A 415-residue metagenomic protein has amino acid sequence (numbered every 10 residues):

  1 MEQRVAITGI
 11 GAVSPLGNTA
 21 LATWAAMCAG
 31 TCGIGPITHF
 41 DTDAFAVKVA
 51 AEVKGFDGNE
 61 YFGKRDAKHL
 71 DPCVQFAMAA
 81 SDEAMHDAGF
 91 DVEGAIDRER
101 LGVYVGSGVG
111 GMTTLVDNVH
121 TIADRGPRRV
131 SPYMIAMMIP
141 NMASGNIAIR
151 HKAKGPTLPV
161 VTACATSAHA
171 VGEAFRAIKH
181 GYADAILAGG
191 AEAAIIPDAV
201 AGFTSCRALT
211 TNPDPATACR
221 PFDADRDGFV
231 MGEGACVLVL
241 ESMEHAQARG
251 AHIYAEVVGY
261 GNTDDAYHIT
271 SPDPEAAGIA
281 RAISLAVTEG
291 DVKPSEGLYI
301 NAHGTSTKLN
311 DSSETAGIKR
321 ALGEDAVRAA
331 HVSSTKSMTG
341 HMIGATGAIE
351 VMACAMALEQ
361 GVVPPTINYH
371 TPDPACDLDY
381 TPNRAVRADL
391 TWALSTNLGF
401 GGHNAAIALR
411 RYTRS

Functional and structural regions predicted by a protein language model:
M1-D66, E244-E256, M352-T366, R410-S415: ACP-dependent fatty acid/polyketide chain-elongation machinery
R4-T8, T31-G35, D214-G290, L298-Y299 (+1 more regions): Condensing-enzyme catalytic core mediating Claisen C-C bond formation in acyl metabolism
I7, A20-T23, C28-A163, A191-V200 (+1 more regions): Conserved beta-ketoacyl condensing-enzyme motif
L21-A26, M112-P127, A177-H180, V200-P213 (+4 more regions): A glycine- and small-aliphatic-rich helix-loop capping segment at beta-alpha/alpha-beta transitions that lines
A77-F90, P140-S144, A148-E192, V230-A251 (+2 more regions): Active-site-proximal alpha-helical scaffold in enzymes
A84-D97, A246-I253, I283-Y299, A321-A326: Phosphate/pyrophosphate-binding loops at sites that engage ATP/ADP/AMP, CoA/4′-phosphopantetheine, polyphosphate
D124-S131, H169-G172, R176, E192-A248 (+4 more regions): Glycine-/small-residue-rich "gating" segment that lines the acyl/pantetheine channel and substrate pocket
Y182-D227, Y260-P274, G304-D311, R328-D379: Acyl-CoA/ACP chain-elongation machinery
